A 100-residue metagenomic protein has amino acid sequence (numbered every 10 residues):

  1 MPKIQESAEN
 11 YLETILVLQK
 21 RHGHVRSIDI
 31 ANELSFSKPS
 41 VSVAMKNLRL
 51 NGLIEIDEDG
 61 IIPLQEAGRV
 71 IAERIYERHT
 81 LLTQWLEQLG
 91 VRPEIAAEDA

Functional and structural regions predicted by a protein language model:
P2-F36: N-terminal helix-turn-helix DNA-binding core of bacterial DNA-binding proteins
A8, G68, H79, A100: Short amphipathic alpha-helical/adjacent loop interface patches that line ligand and macromolecule-binding sites
T14, A44-N47, L53, A67 (+1 more regions): Residue-level recognition of specific faces of alpha-helices
H22-G23, E77, Q88: Helix-turn-helix/winged-helix DNA-binding modules
S27-E58, I62: Canonical helix-turn-helix DNA-binding module
E33, I71, Q88: Residues within the alpha-helical elements of helix-turn-helix
G60-R78: Basic, amphipathic "hinge/linker" alpha-helix immediately C-terminal to the N-terminal HTH DNA-binding motif
T80-A100: Amphipathic alpha-helical dimerization/coiled-coil segments that flank or bridge DNA-binding/regulatory modules
